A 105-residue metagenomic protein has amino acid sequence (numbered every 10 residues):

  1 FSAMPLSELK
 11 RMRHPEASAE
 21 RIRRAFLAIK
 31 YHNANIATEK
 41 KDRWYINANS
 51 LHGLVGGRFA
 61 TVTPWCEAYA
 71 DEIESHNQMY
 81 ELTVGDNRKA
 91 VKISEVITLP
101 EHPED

Functional and structural regions predicted by a protein language model:
F1-A37, N77-D105: Basic, amphipathic alpha-helix used for nucleic-acid engagement in HTH/winged-helix/SANT-Myb modules and analogous
I36-G53: Short, charged amphipathic recognition helices of the HTH superfamily and cognate SANT/SANTA-like modules
S50-W65: Short, basic interhelical loop/turn and adjoining N-cap of the next helix at nucleic-acid- or acidic-partner-contacting
C66, A70-I73: DNA major-groove recognition helix of helix-turn-helix
